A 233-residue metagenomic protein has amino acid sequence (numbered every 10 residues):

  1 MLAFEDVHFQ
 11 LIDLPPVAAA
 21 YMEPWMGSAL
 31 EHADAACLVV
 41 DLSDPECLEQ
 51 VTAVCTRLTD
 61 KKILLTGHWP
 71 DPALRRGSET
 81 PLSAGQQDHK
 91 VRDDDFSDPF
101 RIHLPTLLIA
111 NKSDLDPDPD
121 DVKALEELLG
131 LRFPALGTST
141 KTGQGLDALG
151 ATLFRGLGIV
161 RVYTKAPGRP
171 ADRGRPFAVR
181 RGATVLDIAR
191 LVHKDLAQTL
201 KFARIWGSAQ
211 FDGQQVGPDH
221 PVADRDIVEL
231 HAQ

Functional and structural regions predicted by a protein language model:
M1-D6: AAA+/P-loop NTPase substrate/partner-engagement loops
V7-Q10, D226-V228: Protein kinase-like catalytic core scaffold
H8-C37, S43-T56, D93-D95: Switch II of P-loop NTPase G domains
D13, D34, D41-D44, D114 (+2 more regions): Acidic side chains
L38, T59, I63, R155-G158: Generic secondary-structure signature for well-ordered alpha-helical cores
V39-V40, T138: Catalytic metal- and UDP-sugar-binding loop of GT-A-like glycosyltransferases, i.e., residues flanking the conserved
T56-K61, R75: Conserved catalytic-core segment of NTP-binding enzymes
T66-Q233: C-terminal-of-GTPase-core extension/linker across diverse P-loop GTPases
